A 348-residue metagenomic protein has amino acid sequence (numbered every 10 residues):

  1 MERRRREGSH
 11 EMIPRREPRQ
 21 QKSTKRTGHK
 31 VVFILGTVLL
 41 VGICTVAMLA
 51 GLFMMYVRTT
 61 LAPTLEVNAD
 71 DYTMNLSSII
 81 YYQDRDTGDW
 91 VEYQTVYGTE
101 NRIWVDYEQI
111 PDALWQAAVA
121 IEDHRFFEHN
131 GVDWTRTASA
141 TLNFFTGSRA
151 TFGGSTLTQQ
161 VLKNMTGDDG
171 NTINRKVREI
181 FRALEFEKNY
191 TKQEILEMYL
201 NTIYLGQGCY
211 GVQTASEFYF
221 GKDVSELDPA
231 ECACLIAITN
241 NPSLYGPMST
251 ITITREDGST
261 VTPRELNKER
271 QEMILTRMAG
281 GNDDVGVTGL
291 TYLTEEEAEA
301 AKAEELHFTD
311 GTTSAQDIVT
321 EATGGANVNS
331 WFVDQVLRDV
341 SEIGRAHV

Functional and structural regions predicted by a protein language model:
E2-D86, E92, R125, F145: N-terminal type II signal-anchor transmembrane helix that functions as the membrane-insertion/stop-transfer segment
L61-E66, G98-D106, I180: N-terminal post-signal-peptidase region of extra-cytosolic proteins
P63-T64, R125, N130, W134-R149 (+4 more regions): Alpha-helical membrane-targeting segments
M74-L76, N101-I103, L114-A117, D133-R136 (+4 more regions): Envelope-exposed proteins and targeting segments
N75-V91, I110, L227, D339 (+1 more regions): A short, well-structured edge-of-sheet supersecondary motif
S77-Q83, E92-T95, W104-D106, A117-A120 (+5 more regions): Soluble periplasmic/extracytoplasmic beta-strand elements of cell-envelope proteins
D106-L157, Y210-F220, L227, E299 (+2 more regions): Flexible, acidic/glycine-enriched loop-and-adjacent beta/alpha segments that face the extracytoplasmic/periplasmic side
G153-H347: Non-catalytic, structured segments within soluble enzyme domains
